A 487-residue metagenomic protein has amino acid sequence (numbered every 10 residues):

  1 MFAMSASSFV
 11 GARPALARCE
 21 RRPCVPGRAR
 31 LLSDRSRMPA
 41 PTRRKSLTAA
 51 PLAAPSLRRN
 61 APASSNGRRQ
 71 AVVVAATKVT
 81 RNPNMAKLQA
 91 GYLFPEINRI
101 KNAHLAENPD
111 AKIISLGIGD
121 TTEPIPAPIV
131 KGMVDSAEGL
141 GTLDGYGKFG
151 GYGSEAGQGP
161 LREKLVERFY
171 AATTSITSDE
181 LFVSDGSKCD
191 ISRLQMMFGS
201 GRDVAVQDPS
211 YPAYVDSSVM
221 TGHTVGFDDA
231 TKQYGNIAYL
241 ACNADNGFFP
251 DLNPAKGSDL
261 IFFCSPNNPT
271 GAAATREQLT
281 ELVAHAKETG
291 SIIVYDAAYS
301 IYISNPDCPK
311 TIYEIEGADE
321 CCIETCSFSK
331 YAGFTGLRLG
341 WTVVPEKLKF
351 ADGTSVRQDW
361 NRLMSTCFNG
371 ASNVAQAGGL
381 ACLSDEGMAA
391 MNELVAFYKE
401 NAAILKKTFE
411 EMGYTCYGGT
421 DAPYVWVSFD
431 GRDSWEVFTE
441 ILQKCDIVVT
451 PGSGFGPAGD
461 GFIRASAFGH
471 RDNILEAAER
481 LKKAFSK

Functional and structural regions predicted by a protein language model:
M1-R58: N-terminal chloroplast transit peptides
T80-G186, R193, C382-D385, K487: N-terminal small-domain helix-loop-helix segment of the aminotransferase-like
H104, N108, T221, E288-T289 (+2 more regions): Helix C-cap/helix->beta junction micro-motif
T142-A286, S300-E316: Conserved core of the PLP fold type I
S175, E440-T450, G454-K487: PLP-dependent enzyme catalytic core of the Aspartate aminotransferase-like
G226, A230-Q233, I315-A396, A403-K407 (+1 more regions): Conserved core segment of the aminotransferase class I/II
Q376, L380, V395-E410, C416-S428 (+1 more regions): Conserved glycine-rich beta-strand-loop-beta hairpin in the small C-terminal domain of fold type I
